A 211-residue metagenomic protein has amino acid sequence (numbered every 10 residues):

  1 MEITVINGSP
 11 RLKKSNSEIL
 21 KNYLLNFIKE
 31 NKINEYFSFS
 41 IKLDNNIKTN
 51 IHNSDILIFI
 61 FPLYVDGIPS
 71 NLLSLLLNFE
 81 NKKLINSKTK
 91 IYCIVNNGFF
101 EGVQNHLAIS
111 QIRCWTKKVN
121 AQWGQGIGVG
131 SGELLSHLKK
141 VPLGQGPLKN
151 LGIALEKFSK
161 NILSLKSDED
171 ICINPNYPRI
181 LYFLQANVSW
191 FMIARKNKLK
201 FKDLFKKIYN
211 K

Functional and structural regions predicted by a protein language model:
E2-E30: N-terminal beta1-alpha1 ligand-phosphate binding loop
S15-N16, V103-H106, K139: Short, solvent-exposed loop/turn segments at secondary-structure boundaries
L20, I28, N96-F99, N120-Q122 (+1 more regions): Iron-sulfur-associated redox domains of electron-transfer enzymes in respiratory and anaerobic energy metabolism
Y23-I33, C114-A121: Short helix-loop-beta junction
E30-N45: A short beta-strand-loop structural module common to alpha/beta enzyme folds
I41-N120: Helix-loop-strand module that forms the ligand-binding subsite of alpha/beta enzymes
I127-K211: Glycine-rich phosphate/pyrophosphate-binding loop and the adjoining helix
